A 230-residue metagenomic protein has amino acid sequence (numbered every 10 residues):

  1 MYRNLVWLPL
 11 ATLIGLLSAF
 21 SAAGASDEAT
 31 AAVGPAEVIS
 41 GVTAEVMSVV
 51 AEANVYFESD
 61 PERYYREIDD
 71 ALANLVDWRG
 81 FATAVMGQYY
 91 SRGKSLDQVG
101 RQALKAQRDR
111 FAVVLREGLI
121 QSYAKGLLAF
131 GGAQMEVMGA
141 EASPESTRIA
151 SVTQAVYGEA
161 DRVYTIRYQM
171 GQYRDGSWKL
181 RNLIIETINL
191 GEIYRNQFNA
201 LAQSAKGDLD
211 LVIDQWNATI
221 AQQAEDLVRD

Functional and structural regions predicted by a protein language model:
M1-L10: Bacterial N-terminal signal peptides that target proteins for export
P9-A19: Bacterial N-terminal signal peptides
F20-G34: Cleaved targeting-peptide boundary
A23-A25, A140-A142, Y168: Catalytic micro-motifs at enzyme active sites that drive phosphoryl/nucleotidyl and oxygen chemistry
A32-Y123: Early exported N-terminus immediately downstream of N-terminal targeting peptides
Q107-A112, L119-Y164, T219-D230: Surface-exposed, charged secondary-structure patches
V163-E192: Short beta-strand edge/turn micro-motifs at domain boundaries
N182-D230: Low-complexity, intrinsically disordered terminal/linker segments enriched in charged and Gly/Pro repeats
